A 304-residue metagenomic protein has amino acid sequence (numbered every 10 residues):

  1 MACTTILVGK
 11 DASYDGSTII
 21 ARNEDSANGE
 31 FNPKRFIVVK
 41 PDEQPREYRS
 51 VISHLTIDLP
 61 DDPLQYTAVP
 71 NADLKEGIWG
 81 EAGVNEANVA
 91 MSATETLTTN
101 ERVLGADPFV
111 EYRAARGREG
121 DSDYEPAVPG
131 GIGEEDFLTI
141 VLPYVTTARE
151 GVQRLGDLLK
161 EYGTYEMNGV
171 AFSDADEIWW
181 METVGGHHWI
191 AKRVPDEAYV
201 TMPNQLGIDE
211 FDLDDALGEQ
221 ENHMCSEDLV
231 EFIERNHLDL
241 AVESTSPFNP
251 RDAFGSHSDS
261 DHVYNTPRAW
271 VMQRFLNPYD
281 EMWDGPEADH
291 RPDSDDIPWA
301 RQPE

Functional and structural regions predicted by a protein language model:
A2-E134, R154-Q302: A contiguous strand-loop segment
E135-D136, R149: A structural signal for well-ordered alpha-helical segments within the folded catalytic domains of diverse enzymes
L138-Y144: Short, well-ordered beta-strand elements within core beta-sheets of diverse protein domains
Y144-E150: Short, charged, surface-exposed loops that flank catalytic or proteolytic processing sites
